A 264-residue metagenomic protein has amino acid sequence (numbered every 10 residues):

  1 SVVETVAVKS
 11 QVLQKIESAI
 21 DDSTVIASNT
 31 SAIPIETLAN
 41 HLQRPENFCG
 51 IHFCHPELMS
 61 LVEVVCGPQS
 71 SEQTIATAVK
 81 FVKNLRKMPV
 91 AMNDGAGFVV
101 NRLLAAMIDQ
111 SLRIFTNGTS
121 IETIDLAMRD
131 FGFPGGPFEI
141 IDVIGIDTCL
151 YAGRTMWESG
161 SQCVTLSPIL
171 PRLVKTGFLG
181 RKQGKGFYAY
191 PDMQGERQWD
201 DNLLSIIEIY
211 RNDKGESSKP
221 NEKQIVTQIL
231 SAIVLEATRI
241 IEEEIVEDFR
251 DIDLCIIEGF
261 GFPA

Functional and structural regions predicted by a protein language model:
S1-A264: N-terminal glycine-rich phosphate-binding loop for ADP-containing cofactors
